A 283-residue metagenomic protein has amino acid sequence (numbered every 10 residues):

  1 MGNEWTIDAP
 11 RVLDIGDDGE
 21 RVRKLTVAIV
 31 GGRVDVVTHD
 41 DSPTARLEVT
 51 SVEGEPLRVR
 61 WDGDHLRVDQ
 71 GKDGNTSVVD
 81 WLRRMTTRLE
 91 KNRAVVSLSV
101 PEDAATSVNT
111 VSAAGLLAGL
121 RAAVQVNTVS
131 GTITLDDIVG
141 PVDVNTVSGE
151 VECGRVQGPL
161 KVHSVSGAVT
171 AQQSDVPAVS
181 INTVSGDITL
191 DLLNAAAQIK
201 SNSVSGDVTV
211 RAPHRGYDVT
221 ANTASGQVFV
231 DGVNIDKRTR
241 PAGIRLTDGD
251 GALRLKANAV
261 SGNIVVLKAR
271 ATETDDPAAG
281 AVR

Functional and structural regions predicted by a protein language model:
M1-E55, N75-S99, I235-G251, A271-R283: Short acidic/polar N-terminal linker immediately downstream of export determinants
L13-E20, D62-P141, E150-C153, Q157 (+2 more regions): Right-handed parallel beta-helix
D18-E20, V36, G119, N194 (+1 more regions): Edge/loop elements at the starts and ends of beta-strands within beta-rich repeat scaffolds
K24-V30, V49, R67-Q70, A104-V111 (+9 more regions): Well-ordered beta-strand segments characteristic of repetitive beta-sheet solenoids
R33, S42-P43, E53-E55, H65 (+14 more regions): Residues that cap or initiate secondary-structure elements
D41, R67-G71, A212, V282-R283: Acidic, glycine-rich low-complexity segments
G154-V156, L160-H163, A171-R283: Short, surface-exposed interaction patches in beta-rich subdomains that mediate adhesion/assembly near membranes
